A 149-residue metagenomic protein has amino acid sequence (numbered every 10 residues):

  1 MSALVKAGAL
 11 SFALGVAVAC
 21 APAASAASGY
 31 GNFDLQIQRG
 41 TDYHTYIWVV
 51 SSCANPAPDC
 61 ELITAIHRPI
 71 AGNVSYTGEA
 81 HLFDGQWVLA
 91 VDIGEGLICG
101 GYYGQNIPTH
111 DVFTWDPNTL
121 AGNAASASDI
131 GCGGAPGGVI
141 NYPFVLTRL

Functional and structural regions predicted by a protein language model:
M1-A26: Secretory targeting and sorting signals
V5-A7, P22, G85, D116-L120: N-terminal start-of-chain detector that recognizes signal peptides and the immediate post-cleavage beginning
K6, A13, E79-A80, G122 (+1 more regions): Non-transmembrane, interaction-prone segments in cytosolic or luminal domains
G15, A27-Y30, G101, A121-S126: A short linear-motif detector with a strong N-terminal bias
C20-Y30, A57, H110-N118: Short, surface-exposed loop and linker segments with low hydrophobicity and enrichment for Pro/Ser/Thr
A27-I107, C132-L149: Central antiparallel beta-sheet cores of small beta-barrel/beta-sandwich binding domains
N106-I130, I140: Internal, hydrophobic beta-strand segments that form the core of beta-sheet-rich folds
